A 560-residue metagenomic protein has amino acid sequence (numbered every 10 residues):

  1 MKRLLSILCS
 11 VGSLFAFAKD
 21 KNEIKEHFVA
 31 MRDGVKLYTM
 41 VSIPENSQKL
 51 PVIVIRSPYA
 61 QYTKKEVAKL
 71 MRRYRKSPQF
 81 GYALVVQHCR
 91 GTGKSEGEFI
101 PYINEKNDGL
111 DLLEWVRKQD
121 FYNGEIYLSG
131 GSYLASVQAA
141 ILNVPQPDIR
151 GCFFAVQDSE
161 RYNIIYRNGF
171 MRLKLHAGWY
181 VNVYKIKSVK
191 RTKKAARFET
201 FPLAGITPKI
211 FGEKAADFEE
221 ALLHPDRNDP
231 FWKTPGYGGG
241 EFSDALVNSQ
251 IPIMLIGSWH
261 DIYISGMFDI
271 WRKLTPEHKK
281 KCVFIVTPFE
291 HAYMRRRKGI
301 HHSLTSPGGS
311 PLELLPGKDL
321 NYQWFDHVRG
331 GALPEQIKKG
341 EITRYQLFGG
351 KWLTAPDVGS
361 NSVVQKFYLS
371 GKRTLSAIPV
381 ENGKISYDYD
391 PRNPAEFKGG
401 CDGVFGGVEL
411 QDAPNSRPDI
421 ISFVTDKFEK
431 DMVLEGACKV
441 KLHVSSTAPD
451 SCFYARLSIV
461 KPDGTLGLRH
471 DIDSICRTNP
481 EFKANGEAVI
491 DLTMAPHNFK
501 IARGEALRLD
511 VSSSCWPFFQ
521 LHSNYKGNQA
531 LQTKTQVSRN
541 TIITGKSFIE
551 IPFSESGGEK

Functional and structural regions predicted by a protein language model:
K19-S47, V424, F428-K430: N-terminal cap/lid segment of alpha/beta-hydrolase-fold proteins
E23-F28, A292, T305-P307, L314-Y322 (+1 more regions): Glycine/threonine-rich phosphate-binding loop and adjacent beta-strand/alpha-helix elements that clamp
Y38-Q48, E241-A245, A495: Short beta-strand-to-loop junctions in surface cap/lid or active-site-entrance loops
E45-K118, R296-G309, K461-P462, A506 (+3 more regions): Cap/lid segment of the alpha/beta-hydrolase catalytic domain
F121-Y133: Alpha/beta-hydrolase fold nucleophile elbow
L142-V247: Accessory cap/linker subdomain of secreted extracellular hydrolases
S249, L255-G257: Short beta-strand/loop motif that positions the catalytic acidic residue of the alpha/beta-hydrolase fold
S265-V283: Active-site-adjacent alpha-helix of alpha/beta-hydrolase-fold enzymes
